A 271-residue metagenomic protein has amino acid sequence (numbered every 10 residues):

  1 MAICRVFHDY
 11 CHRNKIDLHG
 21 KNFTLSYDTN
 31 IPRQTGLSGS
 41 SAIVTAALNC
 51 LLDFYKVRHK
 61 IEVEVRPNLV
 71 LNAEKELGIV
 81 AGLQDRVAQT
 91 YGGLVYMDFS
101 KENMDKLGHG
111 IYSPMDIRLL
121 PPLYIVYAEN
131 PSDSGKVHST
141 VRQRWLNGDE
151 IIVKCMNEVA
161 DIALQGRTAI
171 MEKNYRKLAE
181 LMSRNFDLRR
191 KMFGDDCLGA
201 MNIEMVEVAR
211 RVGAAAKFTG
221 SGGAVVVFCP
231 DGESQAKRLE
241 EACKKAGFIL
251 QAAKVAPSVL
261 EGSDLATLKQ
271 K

Functional and structural regions predicted by a protein language model:
M1-H19, D28, F54-Y55, H59 (+3 more regions): C-terminal nucleotide
K21-R33: Glycine/charged-rich beta-loop-alpha catalytic/anionic-binding loops adjacent to active sites
I31, L37, M97: Short clusters of hydrophobic/aromatic residues that line enzyme substrate/ligand-binding pockets
G36-R58: DPxDG-like acidic metal-binding loop motif
V63-E64: A sequence/structural signal of beta-propeller blade repeats
